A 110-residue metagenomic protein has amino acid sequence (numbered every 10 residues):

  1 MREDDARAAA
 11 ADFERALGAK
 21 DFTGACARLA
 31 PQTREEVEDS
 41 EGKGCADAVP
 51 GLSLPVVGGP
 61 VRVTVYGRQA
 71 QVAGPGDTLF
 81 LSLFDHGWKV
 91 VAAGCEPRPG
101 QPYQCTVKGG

Functional and structural regions predicted by a protein language model:
M1-R15: Short, low-complexity N-terminal intrinsically disordered segments enriched in polar/charged residues
E3-R7, F22-T23, G42: Hydrophobic alpha-helical segments
A6-R7, C26, R62, Q69: Generic alpha-helix detector with strongest preference for long hydrophobic helices that associate with membranes
D12-A19, F80: Primarily hydrophobic membrane-targeting regions of prokaryotic envelope proteins
F13, L29-Q32, L52: Alpha-helix boundary/capping residues
K20-R34: Short, well-ordered alpha-helical segments enriched in acidic and aromatic residues
R34-D85, A92-P99, Q104-G110: Surface-exposed, charged secondary-structure patches
